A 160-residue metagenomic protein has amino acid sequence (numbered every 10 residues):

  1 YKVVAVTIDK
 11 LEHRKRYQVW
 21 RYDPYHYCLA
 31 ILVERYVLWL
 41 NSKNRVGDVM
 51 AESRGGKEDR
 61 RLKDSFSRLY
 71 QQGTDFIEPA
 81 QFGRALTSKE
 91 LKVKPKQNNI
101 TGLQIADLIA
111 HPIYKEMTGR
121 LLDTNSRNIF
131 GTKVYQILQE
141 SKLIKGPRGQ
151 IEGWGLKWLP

Functional and structural regions predicted by a protein language model:
Y1-P160: Phosphate-ester processing/binding pockets and catalytic centers
